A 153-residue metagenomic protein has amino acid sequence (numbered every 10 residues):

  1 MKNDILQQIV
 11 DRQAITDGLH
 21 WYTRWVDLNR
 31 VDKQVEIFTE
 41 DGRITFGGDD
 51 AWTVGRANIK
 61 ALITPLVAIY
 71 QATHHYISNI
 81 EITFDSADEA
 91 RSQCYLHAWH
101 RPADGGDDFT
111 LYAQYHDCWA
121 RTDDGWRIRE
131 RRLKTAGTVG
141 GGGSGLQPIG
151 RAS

Functional and structural regions predicted by a protein language model:
M1, R12-Q13, I37-D41, N58-K60 (+3 more regions): A generic structural signal for ordered alpha-helices
M1-L28, D32, E36, E40: Short, low-complexity N-terminal intrinsically disordered segments enriched in polar/charged residues
K2-N3, V67-S153: A beta-strand edge to alpha-helix "cap/lid" segment located at domain peripheries
I5, I9, D50-T53, G106: Charge-dense, low-complexity intrinsically disordered segments
V31-H97: A solvent-exposed, acidic/Ser-Thr-rich amphipathic alpha-helical stretch
